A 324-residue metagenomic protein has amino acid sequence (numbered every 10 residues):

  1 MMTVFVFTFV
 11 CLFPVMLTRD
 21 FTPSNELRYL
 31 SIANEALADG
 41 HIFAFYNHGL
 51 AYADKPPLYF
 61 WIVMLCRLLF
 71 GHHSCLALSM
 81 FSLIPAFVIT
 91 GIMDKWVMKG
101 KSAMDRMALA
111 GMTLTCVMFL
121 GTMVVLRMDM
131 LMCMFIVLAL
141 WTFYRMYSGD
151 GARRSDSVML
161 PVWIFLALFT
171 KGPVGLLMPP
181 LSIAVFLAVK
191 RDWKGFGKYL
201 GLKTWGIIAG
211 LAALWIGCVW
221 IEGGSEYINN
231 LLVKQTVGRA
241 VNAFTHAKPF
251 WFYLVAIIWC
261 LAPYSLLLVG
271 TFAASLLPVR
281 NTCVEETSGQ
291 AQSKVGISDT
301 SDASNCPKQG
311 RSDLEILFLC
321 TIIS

Functional and structural regions predicted by a protein language model:
M1-S324: Membrane-integral, polyisoprenol-dependent glycosyltransferases of the GT-C/oligosaccharyltransferase superfamily
